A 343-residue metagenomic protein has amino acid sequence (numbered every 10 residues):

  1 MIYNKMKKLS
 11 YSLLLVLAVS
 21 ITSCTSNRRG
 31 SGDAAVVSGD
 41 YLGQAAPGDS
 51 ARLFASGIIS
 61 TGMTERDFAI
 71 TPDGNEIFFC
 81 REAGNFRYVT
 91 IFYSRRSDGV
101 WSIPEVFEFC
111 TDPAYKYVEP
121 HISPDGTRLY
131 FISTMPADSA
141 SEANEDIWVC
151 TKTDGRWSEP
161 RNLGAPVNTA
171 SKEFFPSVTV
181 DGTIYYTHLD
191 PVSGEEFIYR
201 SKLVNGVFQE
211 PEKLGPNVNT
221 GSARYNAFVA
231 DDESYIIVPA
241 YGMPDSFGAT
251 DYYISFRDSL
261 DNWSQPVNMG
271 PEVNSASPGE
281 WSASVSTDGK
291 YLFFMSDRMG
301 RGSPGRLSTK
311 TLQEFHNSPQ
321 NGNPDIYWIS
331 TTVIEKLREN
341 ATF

Functional and structural regions predicted by a protein language model:
M1-K7: N-terminal secretory signal peptides that target proteins for export/translocation
K7-L14: Sec-dependent signal peptide recognition, specifically the positively charged N-region followed immediately by
K8, N27-R28: C-terminal or otherwise distal, non-catalytic regulatory regions appended to signaling enzyme catalytic cores
L15-V19: Short, linear, compositionally biased motifs with a strong N-terminal bias
I21-S23: C-terminal motif of bacterial Sec signal peptides marking the signal peptidase cleavage site
R28-F343: Short, conserved micro-motifs composed of acidic
